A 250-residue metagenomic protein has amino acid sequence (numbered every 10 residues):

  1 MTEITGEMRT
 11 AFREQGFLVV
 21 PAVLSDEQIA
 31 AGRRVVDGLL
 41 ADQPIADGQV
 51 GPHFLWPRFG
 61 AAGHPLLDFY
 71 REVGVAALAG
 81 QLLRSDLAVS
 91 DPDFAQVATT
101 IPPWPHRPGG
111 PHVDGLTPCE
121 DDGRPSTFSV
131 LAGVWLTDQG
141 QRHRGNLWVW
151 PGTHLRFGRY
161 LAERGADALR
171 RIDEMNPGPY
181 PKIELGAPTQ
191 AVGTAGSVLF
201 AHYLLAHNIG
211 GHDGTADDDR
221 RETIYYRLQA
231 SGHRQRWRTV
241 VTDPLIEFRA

Functional and structural regions predicted by a protein language model:
M1-E14, P21-D121: Non-heme Fe(II)-dependent double-stranded beta-helix
V19-V20, V134, L199-A201: Short hydrophobic-aromatic micro-motifs
D42-G51, A162, A195-A250: Non-heme Fe(II)/2-oxoglutarate
T100, W150-F157, R227-H233: Short edge-strand/loop segments of extracellular domains
R107-L116, D167-L185, G214-D218, T239-T242: Short, surface-exposed loop/helix-turn segments at secondary-structure junctions that function as lids/hinges flanking
C119-R142, V192-A195, R227-A230: Short, conserved beta-strand element in jelly-roll/cupin
Q139-A206: Double-stranded beta-helix
